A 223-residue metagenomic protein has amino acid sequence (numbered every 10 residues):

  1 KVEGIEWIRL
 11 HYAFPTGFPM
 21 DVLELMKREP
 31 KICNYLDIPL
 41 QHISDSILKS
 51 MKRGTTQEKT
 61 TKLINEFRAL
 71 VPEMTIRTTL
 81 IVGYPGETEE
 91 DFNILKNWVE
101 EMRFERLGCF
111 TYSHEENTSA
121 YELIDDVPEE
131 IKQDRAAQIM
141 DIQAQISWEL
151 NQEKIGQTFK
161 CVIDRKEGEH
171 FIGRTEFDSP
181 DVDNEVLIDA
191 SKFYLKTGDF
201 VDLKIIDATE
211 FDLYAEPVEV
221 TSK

Functional and structural regions predicted by a protein language model:
K1-E89, E100: Conserved SAM/AdoMet-binding glycine-rich loop
L10, I38, T79, V99 (+4 more regions): Conserved, mostly hydrophobic/aromatic
G17-P19, L40-K52, V82-E89, E105-E130 (+3 more regions): Flexible glycine/acidic-rich beta-alpha junction loops that bind and position SAM and/or redox cofactors in anaerobic
V22-L23, L95, I188-S191: Short beta-alpha junctions and helix-cap segments that line functional grooves
M26-K27, L95, I124-V127: Short, hinge-like loop/turn segments at secondary-structure boundaries
N34-Y35, L48-K49, L70-T75, E90-F92 (+7 more regions): Extended hydrophobic-aromatic, low-complexity segments
T60, F92-L95, K132: Aromatic/hydrophobic pocket-lining residues that form the small-molecule binding cavity in soluble enzyme cores
E122-K223: Terminal RNA-binding accessory module
